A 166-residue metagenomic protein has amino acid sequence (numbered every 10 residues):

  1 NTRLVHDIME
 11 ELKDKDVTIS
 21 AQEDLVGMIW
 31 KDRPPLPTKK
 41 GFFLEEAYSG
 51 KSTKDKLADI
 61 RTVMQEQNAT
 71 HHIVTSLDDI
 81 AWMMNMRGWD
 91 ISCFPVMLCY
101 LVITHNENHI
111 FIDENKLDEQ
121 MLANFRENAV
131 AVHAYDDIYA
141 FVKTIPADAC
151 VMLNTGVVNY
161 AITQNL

Functional and structural regions predicted by a protein language model:
N1-L166: A composition/biophysics-driven feature that prefers long, compositionally simple stretches
